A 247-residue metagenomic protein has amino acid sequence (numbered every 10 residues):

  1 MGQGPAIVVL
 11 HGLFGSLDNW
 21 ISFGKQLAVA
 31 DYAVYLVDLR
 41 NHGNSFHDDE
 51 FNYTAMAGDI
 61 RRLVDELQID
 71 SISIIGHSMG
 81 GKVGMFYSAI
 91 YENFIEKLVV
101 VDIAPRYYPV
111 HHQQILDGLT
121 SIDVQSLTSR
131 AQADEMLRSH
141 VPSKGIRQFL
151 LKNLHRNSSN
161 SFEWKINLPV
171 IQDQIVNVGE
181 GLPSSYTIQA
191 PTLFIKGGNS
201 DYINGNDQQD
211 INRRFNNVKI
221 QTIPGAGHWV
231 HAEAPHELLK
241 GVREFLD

Functional and structural regions predicted by a protein language model:
G4, G12-G15, S78: Active-site glycine-rich loops that stabilize anionic/oxyanionic intermediates across multiple enzyme folds
L10-G12, K196: The conserved beta1-alpha1 loop
F14, L39-G43, P105, G227-V230: Alpha/beta-hydrolase active-site loop signature
I21-G24, V29, A33-I75, K240: Active-site loop/oxyanion-hole signature of alpha/beta-hydrolase fold enzymes
D70-H111: Conserved hydrolase catalytic core segment
V110, Q125-L182: Conserved alpha/beta-hydrolase catalytic His-Asp/Glu region
S159-R214, K219-T222: Conserved serine/cysteine hydrolase catalytic core
V218-D247: Catalytic active-site module of serine/aspartate enzymes centered on a nucleophile-bearing elbow/loop
